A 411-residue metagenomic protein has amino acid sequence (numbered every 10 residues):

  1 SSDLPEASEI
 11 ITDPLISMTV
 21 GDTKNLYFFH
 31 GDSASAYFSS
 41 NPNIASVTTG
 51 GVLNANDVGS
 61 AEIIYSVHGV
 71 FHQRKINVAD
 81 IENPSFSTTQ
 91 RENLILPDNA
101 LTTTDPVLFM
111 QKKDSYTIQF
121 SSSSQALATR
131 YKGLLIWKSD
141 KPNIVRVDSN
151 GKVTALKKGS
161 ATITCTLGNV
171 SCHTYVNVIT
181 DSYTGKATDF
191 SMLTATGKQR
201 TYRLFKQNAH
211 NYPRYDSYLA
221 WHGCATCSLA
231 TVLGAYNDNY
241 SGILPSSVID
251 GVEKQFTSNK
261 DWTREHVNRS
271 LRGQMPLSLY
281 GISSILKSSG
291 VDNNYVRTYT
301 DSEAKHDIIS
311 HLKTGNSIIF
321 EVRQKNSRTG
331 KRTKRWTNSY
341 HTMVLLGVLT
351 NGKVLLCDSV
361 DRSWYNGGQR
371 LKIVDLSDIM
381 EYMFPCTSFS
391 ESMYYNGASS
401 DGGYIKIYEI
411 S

Functional and structural regions predicted by a protein language model:
S2-D181: Extracytoplasmic soluble-region selector
A61, A161, H222, H341-M343: Residue-level detector of short, conserved catalytic/binding motifs and their immediate flanks
I179-G273: Active-site-adjacent structural segments surrounding the nucleophilic cysteine of cysteine proteases and isopeptidases
S217-T226, M275, L279, D301 (+3 more regions): Solvent-exposed, acidic/flexible segments
S228, V232-Y240, F256, L286-G290 (+3 more regions): Sec/Tat-exported extracytoplasmic proteins
S270, Q274-Y295: Mid-length scaffold segments of soluble, non-membrane domains
D301-N366: Active-site-adjacent substructure of cysteine-protease-like catalytic cores
V348-S411: Noncatalytic regulatory segments and standalone regulatory/sensor domains
